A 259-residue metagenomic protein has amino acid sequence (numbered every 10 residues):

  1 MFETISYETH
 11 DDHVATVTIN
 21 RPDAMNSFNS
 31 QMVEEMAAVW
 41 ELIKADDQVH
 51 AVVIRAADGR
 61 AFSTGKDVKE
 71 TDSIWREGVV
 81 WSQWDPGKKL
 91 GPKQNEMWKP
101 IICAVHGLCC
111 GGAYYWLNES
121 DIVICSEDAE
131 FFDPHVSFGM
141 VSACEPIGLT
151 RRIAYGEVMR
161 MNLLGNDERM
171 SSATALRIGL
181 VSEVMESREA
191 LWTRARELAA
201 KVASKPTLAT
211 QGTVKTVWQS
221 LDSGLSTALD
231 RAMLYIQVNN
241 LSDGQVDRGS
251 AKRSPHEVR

Functional and structural regions predicted by a protein language model:
M1-D12, G59, E70, N166-T174 (+1 more regions): C-terminal alpha-helix plus adjacent terminal tail
M1-R60: Conserved CoA-thioester-binding segment of acyl-CoA-metabolizing enzymes
V17, I54, D67, W116-N118 (+3 more regions): Hydrophobic/aromatic residues within transmembrane alpha-helices of multi-pass small-molecule transporters
V33-E35, V68-D72, P134, R194: Glycine-rich, phosphate-binding/catalytic loops in enzymes
A37, E41, A45, V68-C110 (+4 more regions): An acidic, glycine-rich surface segment that forms the CoA-thioester-binding/catalytic face of crotonase-fold enzymes
G59-S63, C110, F132, S220: Short, active-site-adjacent cap segments at secondary-structure transitions
T64-D67, S137, L225: Short aromatic-enriched loop/helix-cap "lid" or pocket-rim segments at secondary-structure transitions that line
P92-T207: Crotonase-fold acyl-CoA enzyme core
